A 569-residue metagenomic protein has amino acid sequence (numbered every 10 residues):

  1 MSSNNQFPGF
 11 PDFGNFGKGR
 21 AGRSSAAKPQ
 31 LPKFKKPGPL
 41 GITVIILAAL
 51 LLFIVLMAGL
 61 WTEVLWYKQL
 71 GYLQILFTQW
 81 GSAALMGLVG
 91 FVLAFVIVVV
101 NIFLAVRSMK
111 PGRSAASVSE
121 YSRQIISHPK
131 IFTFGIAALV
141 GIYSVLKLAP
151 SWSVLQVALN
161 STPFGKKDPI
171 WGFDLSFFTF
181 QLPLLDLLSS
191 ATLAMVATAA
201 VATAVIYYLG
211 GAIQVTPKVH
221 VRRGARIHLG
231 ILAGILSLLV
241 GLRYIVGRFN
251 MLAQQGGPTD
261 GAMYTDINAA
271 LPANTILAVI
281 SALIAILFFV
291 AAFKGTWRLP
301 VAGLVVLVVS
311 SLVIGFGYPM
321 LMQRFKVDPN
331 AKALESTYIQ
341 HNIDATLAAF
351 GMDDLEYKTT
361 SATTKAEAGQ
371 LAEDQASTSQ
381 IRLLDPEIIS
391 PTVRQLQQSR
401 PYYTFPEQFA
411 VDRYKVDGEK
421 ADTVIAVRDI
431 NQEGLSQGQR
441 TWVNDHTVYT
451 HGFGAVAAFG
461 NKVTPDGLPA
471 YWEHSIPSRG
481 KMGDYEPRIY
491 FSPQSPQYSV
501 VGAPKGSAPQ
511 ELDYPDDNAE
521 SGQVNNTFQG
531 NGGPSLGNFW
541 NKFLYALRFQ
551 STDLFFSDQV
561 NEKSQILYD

Functional and structural regions predicted by a protein language model:
S3-K35, T43-D569: Soluble extracytoplasmic regions of secretory-pathway and membrane proteins
